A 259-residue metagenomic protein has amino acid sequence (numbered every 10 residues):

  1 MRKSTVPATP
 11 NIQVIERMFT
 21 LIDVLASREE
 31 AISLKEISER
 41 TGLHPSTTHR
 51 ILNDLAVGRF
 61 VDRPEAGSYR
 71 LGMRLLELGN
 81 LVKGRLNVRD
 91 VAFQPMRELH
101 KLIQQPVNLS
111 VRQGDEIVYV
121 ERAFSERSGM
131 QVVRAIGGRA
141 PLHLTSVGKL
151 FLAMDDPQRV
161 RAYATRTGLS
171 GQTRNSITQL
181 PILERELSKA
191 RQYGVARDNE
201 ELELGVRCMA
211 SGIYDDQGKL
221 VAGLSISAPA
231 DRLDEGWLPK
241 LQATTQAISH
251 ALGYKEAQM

Functional and structural regions predicted by a protein language model:
M1-R85, R89, R97, P239 (+2 more regions): N-terminal helix-turn-helix
V24, E98, L102, A162 (+4 more regions): Solvent-exposed, charged/polar functional surfaces in cytosolic regulatory/catalytic domains
F60-D62, L109-S110, I213: A structural signal for short hydrophobic beta-strand segments in well-ordered beta-sheet cores
G67-T167: Amphipathic alpha-helical effector-binding/dimerization core of metabolite-sensing transcriptional regulators
L152, T167-S170, Q246-M259: Cysteine/selenocysteine-centered motifs that mediate thiol-based redox chemistry or coordinate metal-sulfur cofactors
N175-S249: Extended hydrophobic
